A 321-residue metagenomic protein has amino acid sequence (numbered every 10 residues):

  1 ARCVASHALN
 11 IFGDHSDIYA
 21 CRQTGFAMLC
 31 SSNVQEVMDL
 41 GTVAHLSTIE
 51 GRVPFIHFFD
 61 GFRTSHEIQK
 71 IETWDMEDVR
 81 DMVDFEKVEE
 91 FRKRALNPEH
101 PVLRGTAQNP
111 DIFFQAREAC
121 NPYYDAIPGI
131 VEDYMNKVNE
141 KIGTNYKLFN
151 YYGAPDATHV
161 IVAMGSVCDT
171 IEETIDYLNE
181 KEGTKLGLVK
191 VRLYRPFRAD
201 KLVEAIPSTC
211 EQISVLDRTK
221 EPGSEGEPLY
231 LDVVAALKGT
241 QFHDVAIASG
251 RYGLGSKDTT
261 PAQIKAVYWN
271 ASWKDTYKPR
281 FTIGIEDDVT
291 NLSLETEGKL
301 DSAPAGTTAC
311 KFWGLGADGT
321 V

Functional and structural regions predicted by a protein language model:
S6-G13, D39-V43, H66-T73, E77 (+5 more regions): Short acidic, glycine/serine/threonine-rich loops at helix termini
N10-G61, F85, G239-G255: Conserved thiamine diphosphate
F55-N150: Conformationally flexible catalytic loops at phosphate/diphosphate-handling active centers
D60-P101, E204-F242, A248: Terminal amphipathic helices with adjacent charged low-complexity linkers/tails
N136-H159, S293-T307: Glycine-/acidic-rich phosphate or pyrophosphate-binding loops and their flanking alpha/beta elements
P155-E182, F197-E204: Redox- and metal-dependent alpha/beta enzyme cores, enriched for Fe-S-associated oxidoreductases and cofactor-handling
Q212-A303: Peripheral docking tails and interdomain loops at the edges of cofactor- or intermediate-handling domains
A309-V321: Conserved phosphate/anionic-ligand binding catalytic regions in large, soluble enzymes, centered on
